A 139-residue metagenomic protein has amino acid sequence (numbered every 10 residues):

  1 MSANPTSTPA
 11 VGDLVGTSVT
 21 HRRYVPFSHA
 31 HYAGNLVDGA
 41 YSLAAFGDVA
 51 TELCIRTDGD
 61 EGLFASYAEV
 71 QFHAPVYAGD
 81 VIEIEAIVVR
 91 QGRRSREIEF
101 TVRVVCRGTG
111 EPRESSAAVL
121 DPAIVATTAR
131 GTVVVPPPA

Functional and structural regions predicted by a protein language model:
S2-F64, A126-A139: Hot-dog-fold acyl-thioester-processing enzymes
A10-L14, Y77-A78, I87-A139: HotDog/MaoC-like acyl-thioester-processing domains
A50-V89, S95-E97, G110, I124: Hydrophobic beta-strand-centered segment that forms part of the acyl-chain substrate-binding groove
